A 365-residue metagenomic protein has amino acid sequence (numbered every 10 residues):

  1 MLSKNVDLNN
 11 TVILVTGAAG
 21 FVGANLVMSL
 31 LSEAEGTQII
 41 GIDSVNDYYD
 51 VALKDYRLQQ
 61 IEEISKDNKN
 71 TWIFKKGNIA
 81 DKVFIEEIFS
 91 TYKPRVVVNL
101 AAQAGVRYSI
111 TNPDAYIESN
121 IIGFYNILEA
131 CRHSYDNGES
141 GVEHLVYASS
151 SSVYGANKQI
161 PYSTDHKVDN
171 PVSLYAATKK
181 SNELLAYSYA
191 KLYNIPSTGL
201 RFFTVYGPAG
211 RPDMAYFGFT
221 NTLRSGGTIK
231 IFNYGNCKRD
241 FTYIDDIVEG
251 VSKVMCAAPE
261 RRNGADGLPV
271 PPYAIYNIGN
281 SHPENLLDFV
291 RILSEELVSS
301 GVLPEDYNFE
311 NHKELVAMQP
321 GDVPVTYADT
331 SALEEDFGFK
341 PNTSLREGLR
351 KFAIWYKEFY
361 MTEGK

Functional and structural regions predicted by a protein language model:
M1-L2, N10, S29, E33 (+4 more regions): C-terminal substrate-binding subdomain of Rossmann-fold SDR/epimerase-dehydratase oxidoreductases
M1-V205, E284, I292, F359: N-terminal Rossmann-like NAD(P)+-binding domain of SDR-like oxidoreductases, especially those catalyzing
F84, A115, I122, K167 (+5 more regions): Residue-level recognition of oxygen-bearing side chains
G123, N182, A215, V325-T326: Residue-level preference for nonpolar/small residues embedded in alpha-helices
P208: Short, conserved catalytic or interaction motifs in soluble domains
